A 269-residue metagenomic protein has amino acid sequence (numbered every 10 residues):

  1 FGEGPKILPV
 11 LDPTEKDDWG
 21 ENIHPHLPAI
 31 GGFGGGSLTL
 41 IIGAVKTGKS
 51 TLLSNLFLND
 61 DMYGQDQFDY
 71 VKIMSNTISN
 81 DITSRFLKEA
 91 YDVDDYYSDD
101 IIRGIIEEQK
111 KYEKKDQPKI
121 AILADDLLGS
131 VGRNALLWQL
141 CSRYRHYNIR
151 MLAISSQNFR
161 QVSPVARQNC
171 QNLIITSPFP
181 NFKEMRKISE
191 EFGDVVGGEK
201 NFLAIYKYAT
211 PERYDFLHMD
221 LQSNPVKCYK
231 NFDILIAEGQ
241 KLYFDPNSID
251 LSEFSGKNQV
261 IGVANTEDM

Functional and structural regions predicted by a protein language model:
F1-P5, E267-M269: Intrinsically disordered, low-structural-confidence terminal and linker regions
K6-P13, C141-Y144: Short, mixed-charge, low-aromatic patches
V10-F33: Pre-Walker A adenine-sensing motif
L27-K46, L52, Q65-D66, P118-K119 (+3 more regions): P-loop NTPase motor core of the ASCE superfamily
T39-D60, Q65-D66, N76-N80, D95-G197: Conserved P-loop NTPase motor cores
V71: An amphipathic, basic-hydrophobic helix/alpha-beta surface used to engage anionic, phosphate-rich ligands or surfaces
I82-Y91: Short, aromatic/basic amphipathic alpha-helical patches
D94-S98, A237-Q240: Short, flexible N-terminal segments of the mature chain
